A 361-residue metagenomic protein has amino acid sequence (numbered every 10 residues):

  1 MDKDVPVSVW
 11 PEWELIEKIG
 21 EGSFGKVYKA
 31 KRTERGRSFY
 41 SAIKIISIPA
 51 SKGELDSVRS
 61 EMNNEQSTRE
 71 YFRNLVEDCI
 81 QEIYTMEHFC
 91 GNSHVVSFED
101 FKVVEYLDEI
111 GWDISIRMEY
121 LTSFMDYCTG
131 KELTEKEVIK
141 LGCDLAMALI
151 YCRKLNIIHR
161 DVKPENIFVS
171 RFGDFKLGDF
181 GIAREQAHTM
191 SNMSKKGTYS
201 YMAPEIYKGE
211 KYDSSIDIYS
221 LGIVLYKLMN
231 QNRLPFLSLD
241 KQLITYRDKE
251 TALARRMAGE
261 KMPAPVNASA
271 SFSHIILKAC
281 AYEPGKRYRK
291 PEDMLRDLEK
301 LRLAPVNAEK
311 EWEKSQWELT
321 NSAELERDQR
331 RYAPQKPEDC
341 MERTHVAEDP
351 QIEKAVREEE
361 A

Functional and structural regions predicted by a protein language model:
S97-W112: Short beta-strand micro-motifs within the conserved protein kinase catalytic domain, predominantly in the N-lobe
E109-F124: Conserved short submotifs of the Hanks-type protein kinase catalytic core that shape the nucleotide-binding pocket
L141-G142: Activation segment signature within eukaryotic-like protein kinase domains
R153-V169: Catalytic-loop of the protein kinase fold
D217: Conserved catalytic-loop aspartate of Hanks-type protein kinases
V306-A361: Regulatory extensions appended to serine/threonine kinase catalytic cores
